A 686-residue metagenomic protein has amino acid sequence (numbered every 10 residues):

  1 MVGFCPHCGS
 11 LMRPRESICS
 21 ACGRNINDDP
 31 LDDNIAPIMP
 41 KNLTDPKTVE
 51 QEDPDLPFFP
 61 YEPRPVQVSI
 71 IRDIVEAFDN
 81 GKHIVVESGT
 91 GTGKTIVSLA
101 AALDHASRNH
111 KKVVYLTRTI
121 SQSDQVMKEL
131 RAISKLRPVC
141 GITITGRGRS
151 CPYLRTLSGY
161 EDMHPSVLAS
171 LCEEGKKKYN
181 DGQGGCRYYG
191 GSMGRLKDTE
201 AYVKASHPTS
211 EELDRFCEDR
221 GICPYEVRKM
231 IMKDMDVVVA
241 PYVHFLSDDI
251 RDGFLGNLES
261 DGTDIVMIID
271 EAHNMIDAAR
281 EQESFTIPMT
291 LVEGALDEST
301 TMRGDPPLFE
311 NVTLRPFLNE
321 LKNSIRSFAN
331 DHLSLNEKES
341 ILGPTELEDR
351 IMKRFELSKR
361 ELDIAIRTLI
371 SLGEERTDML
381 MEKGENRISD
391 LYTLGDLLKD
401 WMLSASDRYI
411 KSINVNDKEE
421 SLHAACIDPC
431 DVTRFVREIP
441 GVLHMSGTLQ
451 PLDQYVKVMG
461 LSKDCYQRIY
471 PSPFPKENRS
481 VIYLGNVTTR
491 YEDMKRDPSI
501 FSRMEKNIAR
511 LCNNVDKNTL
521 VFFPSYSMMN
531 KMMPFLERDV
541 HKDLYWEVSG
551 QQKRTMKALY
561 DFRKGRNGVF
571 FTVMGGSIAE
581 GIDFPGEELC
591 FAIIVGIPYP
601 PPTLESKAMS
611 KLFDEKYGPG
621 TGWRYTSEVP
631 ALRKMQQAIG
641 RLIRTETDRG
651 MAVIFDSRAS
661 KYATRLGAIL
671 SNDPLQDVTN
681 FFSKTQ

Functional and structural regions predicted by a protein language model:
P40-F58, E62, N109-V238, L246 (+5 more regions): A substrate-engagement module of RecA-like helicase motors
D73-E76, T95-N109, K128-A132: Walker A/P-loop NTP-binding motif
N80-S98: Walker A/P-loop
S98, D104, S121-D124, K128 (+3 more regions): Signature of the SF2 helicase/ATPase Hel1-core->accessory helical subdomain module
E211-M235, L246-N257, A365-T488, K495-S499 (+2 more regions): A contiguous, basic/glycine-rich beta-loop/short-helix subdomain that forms a polymer-engagement track
G485-S499, S549-R658: Conserved RecA-like P-loop NTPase helicase motor core
T489-P524: Conserved interdomain hinge at the start of the Helicase C-terminal
P524-V548: Conserved helicase motor "Helicase C" RecA-like lobe of SF1/SF2 P-loop NTPases
